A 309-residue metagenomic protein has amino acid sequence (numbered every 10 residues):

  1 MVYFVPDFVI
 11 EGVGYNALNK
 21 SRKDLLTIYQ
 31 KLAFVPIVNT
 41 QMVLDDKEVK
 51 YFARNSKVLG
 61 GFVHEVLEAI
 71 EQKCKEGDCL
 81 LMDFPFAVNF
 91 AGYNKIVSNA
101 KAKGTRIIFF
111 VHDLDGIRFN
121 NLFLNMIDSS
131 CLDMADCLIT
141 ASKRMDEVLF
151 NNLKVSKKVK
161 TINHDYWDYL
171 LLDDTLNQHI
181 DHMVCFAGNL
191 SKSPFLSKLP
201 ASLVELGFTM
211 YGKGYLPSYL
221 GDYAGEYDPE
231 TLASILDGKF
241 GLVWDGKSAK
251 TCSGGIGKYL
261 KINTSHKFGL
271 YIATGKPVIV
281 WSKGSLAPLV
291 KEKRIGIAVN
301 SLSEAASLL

Functional and structural regions predicted by a protein language model:
M1-D45, C137, P200-V204: N-terminal subdomain of nucleotide-sugar transferases
L18-S21, T140-S142, W281-S282: Replace "coordinates the UDP/GDP/TDP-sugar" with "coordinates nucleotide-activated sugar donors
Y51-D136, T140-L149: Extended catalytic core of nucleotide-activated donor transferases of GT-like folds
Y93, W167-D237: Conserved catalytic-core segment of nucleotide-activated headgroup transferases in glycan assembly
R144-D146, S191, V278, S285-L286 (+1 more regions): Alpha-helix capping/helix-boundary segments
D146-W167: Helix-loop-beta element that forms the nucleotide-linked donor phosphate-binding surface in glycosyltransferases
P229-E230, I235-T274, V280-P288: Nucleotide-sugar-dependent
K293-V299: A short acidic/histidine/glycine-rich donor-binding loop in glycosyltransferase catalytic cores
